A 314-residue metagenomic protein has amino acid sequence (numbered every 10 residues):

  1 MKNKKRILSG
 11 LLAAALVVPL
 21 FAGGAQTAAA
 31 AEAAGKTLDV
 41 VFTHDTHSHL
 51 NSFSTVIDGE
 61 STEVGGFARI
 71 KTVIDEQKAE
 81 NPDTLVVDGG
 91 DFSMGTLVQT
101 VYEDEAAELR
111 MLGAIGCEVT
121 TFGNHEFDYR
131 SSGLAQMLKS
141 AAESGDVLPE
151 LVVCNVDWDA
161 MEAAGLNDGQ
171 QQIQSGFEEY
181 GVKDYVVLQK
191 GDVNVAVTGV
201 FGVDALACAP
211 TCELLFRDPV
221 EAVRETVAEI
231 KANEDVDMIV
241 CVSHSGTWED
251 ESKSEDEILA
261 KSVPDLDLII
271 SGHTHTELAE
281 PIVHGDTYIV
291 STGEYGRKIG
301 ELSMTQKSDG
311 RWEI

Functional and structural regions predicted by a protein language model:
M1-L11: Bacterial N-terminal signal peptides that target proteins for export
K4, A14-A15, K71: Low-complexity, intrinsically disordered short peptide segments enriched in small/polar/basic residues
L12, L16-L20: Hydrophobic core
L20-A34: Sec-dependent signal peptide cleavage junction
A30-I314: Acidic, metal/ion-coordinating pockets
